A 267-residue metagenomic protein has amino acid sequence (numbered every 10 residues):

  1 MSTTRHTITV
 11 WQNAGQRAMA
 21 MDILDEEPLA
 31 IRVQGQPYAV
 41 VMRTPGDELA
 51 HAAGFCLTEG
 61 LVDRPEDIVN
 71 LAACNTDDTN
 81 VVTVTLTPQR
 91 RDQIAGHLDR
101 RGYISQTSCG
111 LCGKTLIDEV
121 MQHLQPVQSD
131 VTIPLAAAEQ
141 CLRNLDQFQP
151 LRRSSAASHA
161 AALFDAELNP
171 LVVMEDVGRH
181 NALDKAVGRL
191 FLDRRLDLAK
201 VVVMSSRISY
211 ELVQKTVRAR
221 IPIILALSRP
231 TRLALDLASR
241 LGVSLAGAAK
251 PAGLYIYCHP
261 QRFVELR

Functional and structural regions predicted by a protein language model:
M1-A161, D165-A166, P170-V173: Intrinsically disordered, low-complexity regions enriched in acidic/Ser/Thr/Pro/Gln residues
A50-A52, I94, A182-K185, R267: A short, polar/proline- and glycine-enriched secondary-structure boundary/capping micro-motif
C109, L266-R267: Phosphate/diphosphate-binding glycine-rich loops and adjacent basic-rich segments that engage nucleotide
N144-S205, L212: A mid-sequence, solvent-exposed acidic-amphipathic segment
H180-E265: Feature captures the catalytic cores and cofactor-binding loops of soluble hydro-lyases/lyases that act on carboxylate
